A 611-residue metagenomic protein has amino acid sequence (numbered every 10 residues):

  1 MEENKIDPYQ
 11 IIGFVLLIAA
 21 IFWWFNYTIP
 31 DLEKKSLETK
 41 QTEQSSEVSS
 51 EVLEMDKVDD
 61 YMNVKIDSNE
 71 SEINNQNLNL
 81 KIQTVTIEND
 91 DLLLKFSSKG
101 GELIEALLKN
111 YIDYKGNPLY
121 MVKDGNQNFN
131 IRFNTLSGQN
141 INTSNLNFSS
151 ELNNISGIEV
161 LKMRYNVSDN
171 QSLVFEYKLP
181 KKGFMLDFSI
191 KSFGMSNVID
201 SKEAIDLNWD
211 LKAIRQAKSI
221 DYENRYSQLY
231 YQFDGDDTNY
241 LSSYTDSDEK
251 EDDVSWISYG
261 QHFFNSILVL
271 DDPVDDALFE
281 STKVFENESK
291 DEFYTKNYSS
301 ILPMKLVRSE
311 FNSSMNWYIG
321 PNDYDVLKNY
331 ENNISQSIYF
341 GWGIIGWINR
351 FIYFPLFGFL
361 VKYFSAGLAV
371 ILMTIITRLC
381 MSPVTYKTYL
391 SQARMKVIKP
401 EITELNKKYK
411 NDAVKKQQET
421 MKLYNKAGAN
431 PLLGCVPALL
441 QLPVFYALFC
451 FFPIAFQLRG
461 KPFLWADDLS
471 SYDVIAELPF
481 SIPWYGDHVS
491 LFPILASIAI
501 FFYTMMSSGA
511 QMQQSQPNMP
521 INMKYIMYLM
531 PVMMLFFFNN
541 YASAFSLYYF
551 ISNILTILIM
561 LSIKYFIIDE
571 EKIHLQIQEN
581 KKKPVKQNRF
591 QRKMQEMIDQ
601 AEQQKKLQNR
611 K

Functional and structural regions predicted by a protein language model:
M1-D67, S382, Y386-N430, P479-F480 (+2 more regions): Terminal, Lys/Arg-rich, intrinsically disordered segments and adjacent short helical elements of membrane-protein
M1-L379, K572-K611: Membrane-protein biogenesis/insertion across secretory and organellar systems
G341-L360, I398, T420, W465-A466 (+3 more regions): Hydrophobic alpha-helical segments of integral membrane proteins, encompassing both true transmembrane helices
G343-E404, V436-L440, V444, F449: Core alpha-helical transmembrane segments of integral membrane proteins
F364-M373, H488-F492, M519-I526: Membrane-interface starts of transmembrane alpha-helices
T420-M421, N425-L432, A438-D467, S471 (+1 more regions): Active-site-proximal binding-pocket segments
F449-F501: Conserved catalytic motifs of ABC-family nucleotide-binding domains
H488-F492, A542-Y549: Loop-to-transmembrane alpha-helix initiation sites
